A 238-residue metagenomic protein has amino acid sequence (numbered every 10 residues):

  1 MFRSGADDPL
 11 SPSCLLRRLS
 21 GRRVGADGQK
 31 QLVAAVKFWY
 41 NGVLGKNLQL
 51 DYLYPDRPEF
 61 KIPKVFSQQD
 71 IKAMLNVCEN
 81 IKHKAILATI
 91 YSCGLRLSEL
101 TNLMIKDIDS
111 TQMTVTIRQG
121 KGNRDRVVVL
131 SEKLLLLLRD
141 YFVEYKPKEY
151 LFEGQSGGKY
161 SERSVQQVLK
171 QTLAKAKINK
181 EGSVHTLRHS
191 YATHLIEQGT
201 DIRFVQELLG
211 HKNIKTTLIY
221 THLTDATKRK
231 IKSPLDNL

Functional and structural regions predicted by a protein language model:
M1-L238: Conserved catalytic core of the tyrosine transesterase superfamily
